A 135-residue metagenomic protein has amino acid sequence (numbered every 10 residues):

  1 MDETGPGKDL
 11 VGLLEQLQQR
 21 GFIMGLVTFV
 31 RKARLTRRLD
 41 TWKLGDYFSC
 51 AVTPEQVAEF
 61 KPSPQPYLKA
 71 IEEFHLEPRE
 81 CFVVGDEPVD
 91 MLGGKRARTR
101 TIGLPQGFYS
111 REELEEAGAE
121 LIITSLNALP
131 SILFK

Functional and structural regions predicted by a protein language model:
M1-L26, K32-T36, P64: Short, acidic loop-to-helix structural element flanking the phosphoryl-transfer center in phosphate-processing enzymes
V11-Q19, I71, M91-R96: Surface-exposed amphipathic alpha-helices with a cationic face
Q19-F22, E73-E80, K135: Glycine-rich phosphate-binding loop signature in dinucleotide/nucleotide-binding domains
G45-E59: A short, structured active-site edge motif that brings together acidic residues
G45-S49, E77, E120-I123: Conserved H-loop
F60-M91: Conserved Lys-Pro-Asp/Glu-containing loop-to-beta segment of HAD-superfamily phosphomonoesterases, centered on
F82-L121: Acidic, Mg2+-coordinating phosphoryl-transfer loop and its flanking beta/alpha structural elements, shared across
L129-K135: Short amphipathic alpha-helix with an adjacent loop that forms part of the alpha/beta core around
